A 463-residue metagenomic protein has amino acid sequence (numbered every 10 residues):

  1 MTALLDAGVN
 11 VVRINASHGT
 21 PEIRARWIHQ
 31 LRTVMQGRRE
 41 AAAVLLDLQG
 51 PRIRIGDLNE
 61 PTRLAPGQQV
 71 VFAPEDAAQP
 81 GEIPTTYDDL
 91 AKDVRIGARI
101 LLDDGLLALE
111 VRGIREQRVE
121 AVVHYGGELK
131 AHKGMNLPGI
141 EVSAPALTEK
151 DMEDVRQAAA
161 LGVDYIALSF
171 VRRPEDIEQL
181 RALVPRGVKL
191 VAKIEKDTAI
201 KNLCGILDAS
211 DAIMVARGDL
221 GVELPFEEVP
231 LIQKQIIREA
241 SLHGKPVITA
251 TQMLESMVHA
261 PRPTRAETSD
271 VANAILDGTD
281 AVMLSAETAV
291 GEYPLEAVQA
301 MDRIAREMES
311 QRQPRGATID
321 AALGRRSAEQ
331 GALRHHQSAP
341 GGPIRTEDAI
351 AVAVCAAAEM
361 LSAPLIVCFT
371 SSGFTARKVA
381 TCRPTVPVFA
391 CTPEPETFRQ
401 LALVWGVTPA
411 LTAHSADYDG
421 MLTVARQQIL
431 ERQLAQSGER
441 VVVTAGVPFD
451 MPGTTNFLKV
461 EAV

Functional and structural regions predicted by a protein language model:
M1-V463: Non-catalytic helical/linker scaffolds that mediate oligomerization, partner binding, and domain coupling around large
